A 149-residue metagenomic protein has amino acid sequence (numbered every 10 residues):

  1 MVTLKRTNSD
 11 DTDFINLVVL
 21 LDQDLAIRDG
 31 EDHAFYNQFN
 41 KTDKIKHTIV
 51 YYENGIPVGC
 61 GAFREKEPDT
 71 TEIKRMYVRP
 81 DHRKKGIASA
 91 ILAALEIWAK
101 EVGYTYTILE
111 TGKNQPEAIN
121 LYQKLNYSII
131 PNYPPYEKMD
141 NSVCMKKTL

Functional and structural regions predicted by a protein language model:
V2-K74, R79-D81, L92-A93, N132-P135 (+1 more regions): Acetyl-CoA-dependent GNAT
S9, H33, I108-K113, I119 (+1 more regions): Conserved catalytic-core motifs of GNAT/GCN5-like acyltransferases
G55, G59, G86-A88, N126: Conserved phosphate-binding and hydrolysis motifs of nucleotide-dependent enzymes
P68-T70, Y106, S142: A generic structural signal for beta-strand entry/edge sites
V78, K84-I97, K124: Conserved acetyl-CoA-binding loop-helix of GNAT-fold acetyltransferases
A99-E110: Conserved GNAT acetyl-CoA-binding A-motif
